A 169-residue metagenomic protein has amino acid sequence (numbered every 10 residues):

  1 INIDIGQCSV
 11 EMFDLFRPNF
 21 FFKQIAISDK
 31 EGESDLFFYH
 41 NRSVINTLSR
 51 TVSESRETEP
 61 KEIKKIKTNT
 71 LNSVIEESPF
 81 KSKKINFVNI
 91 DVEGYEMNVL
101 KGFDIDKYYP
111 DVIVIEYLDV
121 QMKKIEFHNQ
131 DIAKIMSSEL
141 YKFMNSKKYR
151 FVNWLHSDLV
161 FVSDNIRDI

Functional and structural regions predicted by a protein language model:
I1-I169: Phosphate/nucleotide-binding beta-alpha loop and adjacent structural elements of enzyme active sites
